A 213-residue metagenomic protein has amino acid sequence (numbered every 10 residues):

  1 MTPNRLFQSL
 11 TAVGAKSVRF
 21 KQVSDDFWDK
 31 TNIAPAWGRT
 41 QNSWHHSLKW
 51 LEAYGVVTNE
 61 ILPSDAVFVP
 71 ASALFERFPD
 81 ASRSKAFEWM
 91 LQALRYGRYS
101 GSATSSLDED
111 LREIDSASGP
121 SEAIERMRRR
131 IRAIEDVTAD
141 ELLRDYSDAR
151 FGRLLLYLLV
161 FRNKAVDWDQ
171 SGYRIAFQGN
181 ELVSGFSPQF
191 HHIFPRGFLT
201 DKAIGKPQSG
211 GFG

Functional and structural regions predicted by a protein language model:
T2-E141: A cross-family structural signal marking well-folded subdomains
V69, S84, P188-H192, G210: Feature representing long, continuous alpha-helical segments
F78, G205-K206: Hydrophobic alpha-helical segments
R98-A203: Intrinsically disordered, low-complexity N-proximal targeting/linker segments that flank membranes
P207-G213: C-terminal soluble interaction/assembly domains
